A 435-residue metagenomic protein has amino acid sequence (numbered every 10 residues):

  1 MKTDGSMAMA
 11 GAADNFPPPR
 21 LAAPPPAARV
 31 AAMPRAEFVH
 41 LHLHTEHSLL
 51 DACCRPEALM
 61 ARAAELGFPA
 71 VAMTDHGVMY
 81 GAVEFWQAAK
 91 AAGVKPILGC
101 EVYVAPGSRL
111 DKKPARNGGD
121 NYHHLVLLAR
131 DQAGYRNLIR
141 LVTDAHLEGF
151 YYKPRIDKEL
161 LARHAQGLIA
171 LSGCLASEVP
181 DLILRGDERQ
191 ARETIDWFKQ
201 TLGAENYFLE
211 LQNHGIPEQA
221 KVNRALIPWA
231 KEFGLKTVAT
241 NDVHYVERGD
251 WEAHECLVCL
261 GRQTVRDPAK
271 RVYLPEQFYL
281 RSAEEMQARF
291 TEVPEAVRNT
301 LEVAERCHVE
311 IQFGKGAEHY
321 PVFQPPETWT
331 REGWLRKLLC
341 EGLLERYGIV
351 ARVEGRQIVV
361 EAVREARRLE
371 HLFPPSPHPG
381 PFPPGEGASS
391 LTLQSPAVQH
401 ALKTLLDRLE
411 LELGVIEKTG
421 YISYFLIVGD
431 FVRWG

Functional and structural regions predicted by a protein language model:
M1-P377, S390-G435: Phosphodiester-processing cores and adjacent nucleic acid-binding clamps
F382-L391: Short, low-complexity intrinsically disordered segments enriched in A/P/G/S/L with frequent Arg, especially at protein
